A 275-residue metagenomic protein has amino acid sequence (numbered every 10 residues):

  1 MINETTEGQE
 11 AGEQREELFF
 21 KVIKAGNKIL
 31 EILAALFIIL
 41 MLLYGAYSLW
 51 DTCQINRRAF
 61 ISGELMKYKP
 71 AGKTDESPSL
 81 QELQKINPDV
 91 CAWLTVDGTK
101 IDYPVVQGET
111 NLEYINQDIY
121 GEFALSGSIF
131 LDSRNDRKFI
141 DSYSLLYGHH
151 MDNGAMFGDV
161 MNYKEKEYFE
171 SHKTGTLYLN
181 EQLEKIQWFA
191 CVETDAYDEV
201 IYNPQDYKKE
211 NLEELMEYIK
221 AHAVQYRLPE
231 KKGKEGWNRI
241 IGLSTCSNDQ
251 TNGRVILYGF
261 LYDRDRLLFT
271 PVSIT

Functional and structural regions predicted by a protein language model:
M1-N27: N-terminal Lys/Arg-rich, disordered targeting/topogenic segments
F19-M41: N-terminal Sec-pathway targeting helices
I32, L42-T275: Solvent-exposed, non-transmembrane regions of membrane-associated and secreted proteins
